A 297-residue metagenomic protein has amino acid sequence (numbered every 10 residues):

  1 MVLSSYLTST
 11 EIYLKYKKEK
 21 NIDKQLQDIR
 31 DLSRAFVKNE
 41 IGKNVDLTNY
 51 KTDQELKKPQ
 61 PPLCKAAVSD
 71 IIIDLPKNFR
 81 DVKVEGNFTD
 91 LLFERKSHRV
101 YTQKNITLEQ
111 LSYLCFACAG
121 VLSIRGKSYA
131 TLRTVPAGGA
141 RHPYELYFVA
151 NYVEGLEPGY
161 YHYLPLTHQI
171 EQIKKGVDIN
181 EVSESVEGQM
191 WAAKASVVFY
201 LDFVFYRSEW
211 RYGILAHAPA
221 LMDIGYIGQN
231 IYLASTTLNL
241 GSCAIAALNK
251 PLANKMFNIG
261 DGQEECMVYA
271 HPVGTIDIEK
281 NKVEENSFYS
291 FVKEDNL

Functional and structural regions predicted by a protein language model:
M1-V198, Y206, L248-L297: N-terminal accessory segments that position/regulate proteins before the catalytic core
L114, L146, A195-R207, Y212 (+1 more regions): Small-aliphatic-rich amphipathic alpha-helix that forms the alpha element of a beta-alpha
